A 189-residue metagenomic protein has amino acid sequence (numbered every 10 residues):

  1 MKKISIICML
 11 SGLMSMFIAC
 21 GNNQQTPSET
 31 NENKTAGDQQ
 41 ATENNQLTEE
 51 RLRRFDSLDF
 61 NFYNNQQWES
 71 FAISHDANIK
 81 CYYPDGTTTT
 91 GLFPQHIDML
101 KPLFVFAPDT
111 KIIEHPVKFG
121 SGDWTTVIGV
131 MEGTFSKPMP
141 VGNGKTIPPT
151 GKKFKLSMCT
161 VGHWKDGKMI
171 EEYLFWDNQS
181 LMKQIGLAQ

Functional and structural regions predicted by a protein language model:
M1-I4: Positively charged n-region of N-terminal signal peptides that target proteins for export
C8-F17: Bacterial N-terminal signal peptides
C20-I73, A77: Short, low-complexity N-terminal intrinsically disordered segments enriched in polar/charged residues
N22, F119-G120, W164: Generic beta-strand structural signal
W68, A72-T126, T134-K137: A solvent-exposed, acidic/Ser-Thr-rich amphipathic alpha-helical stretch
V130-D166: Exposed beta-sheet edge and beta->alpha loop/turn motif
L156, K168-Q189: Low-complexity, intrinsically disordered terminal/linker segments enriched in charged and Gly/Pro repeats
